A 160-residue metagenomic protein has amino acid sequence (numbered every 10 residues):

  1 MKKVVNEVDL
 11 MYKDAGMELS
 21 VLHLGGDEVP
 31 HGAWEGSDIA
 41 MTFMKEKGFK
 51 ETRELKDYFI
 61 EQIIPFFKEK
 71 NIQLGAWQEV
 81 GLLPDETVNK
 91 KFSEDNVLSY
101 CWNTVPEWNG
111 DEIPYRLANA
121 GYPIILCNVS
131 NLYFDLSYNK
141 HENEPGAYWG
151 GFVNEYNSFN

Functional and structural regions predicted by a protein language model:
M1-N96, T104-N109, P114, G121: Active-site neighborhood of glycoside hydrolase catalytic domains
G75, G110-N160: Aromatic-lined glycan-binding groove of carbohydrate-active enzymes
W102-P106, V129-S130: Short, acidic/turn-prone active-site loops that include or flank metal/cofactor- and phosphate-binding residues
